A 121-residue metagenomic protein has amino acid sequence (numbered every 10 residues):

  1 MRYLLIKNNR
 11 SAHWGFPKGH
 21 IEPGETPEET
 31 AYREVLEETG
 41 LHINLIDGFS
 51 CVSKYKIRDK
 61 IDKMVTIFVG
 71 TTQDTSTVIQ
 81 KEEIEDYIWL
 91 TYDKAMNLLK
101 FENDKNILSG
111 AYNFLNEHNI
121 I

Functional and structural regions predicted by a protein language model:
M1-F16: N-terminal strand-loop-strand
S11-A12, S50-V52: Short active-site-proximal "capping" loops at secondary-structure junctions
I21-L45, C51-S109: Unchanged
G110-H118: C-terminal alpha-helix
